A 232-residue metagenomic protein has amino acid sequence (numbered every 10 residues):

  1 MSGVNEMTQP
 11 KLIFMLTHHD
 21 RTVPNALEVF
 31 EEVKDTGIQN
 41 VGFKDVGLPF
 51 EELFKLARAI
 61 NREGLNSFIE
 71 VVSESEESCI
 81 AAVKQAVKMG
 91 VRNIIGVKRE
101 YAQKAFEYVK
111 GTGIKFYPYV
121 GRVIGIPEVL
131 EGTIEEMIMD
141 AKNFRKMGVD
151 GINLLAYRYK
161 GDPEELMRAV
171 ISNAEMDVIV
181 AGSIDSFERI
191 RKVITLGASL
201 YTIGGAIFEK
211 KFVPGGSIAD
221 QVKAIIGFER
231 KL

Functional and structural regions predicted by a protein language model:
S2-S67, S73-E77, V83-G90, K146 (+1 more regions): Conserved N-terminal beta1-alpha1 strand-loop-helix module at the mouth
P10-T17, V41-F43, S67-V71, I94-G96 (+4 more regions): Hydrophobic faces of well-ordered beta-strands that scaffold small-molecule active sites in alpha/beta enzyme cores
V33, I60, A86, Y108-V109 (+4 more regions): Generic structural signal for hydrophobic
G37-I38, L65, V87-N93, K110-Y117 (+3 more regions): Glycine-enriched alpha-helix->loop->beta-strand junction motifs that scaffold or abut catalytic
L53-V72, A102-G125, G161-S186, D220-L232: Alpha-helix-loop-beta-strand connector modules within alpha/beta enzyme cores
V72, S78-V83, M89-Y159: Conserved anion-binding
E77-K88, E136, V180, I184-Y201: Catalytic cores of alpha/beta
M89-Y101, V149-Y159, S183, T195-I218: Glycine-rich phosphate-binding active-site loops on the catalytic face of alpha/beta enzymes
